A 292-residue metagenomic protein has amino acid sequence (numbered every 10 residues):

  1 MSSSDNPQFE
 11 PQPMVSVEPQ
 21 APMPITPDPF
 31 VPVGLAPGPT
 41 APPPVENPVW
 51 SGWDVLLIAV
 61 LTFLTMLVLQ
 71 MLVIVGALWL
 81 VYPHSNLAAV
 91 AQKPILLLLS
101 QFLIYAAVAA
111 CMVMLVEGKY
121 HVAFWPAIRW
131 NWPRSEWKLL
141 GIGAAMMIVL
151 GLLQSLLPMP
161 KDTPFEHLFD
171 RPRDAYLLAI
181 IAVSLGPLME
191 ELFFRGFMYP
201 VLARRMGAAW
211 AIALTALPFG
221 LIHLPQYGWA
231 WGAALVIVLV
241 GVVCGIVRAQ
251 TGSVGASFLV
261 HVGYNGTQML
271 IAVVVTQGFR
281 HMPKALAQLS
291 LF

Functional and structural regions predicted by a protein language model:
M1-A127, G151, S155, M269-F292: N-terminal, membrane-interfacial amphipathic/helix-forming hydrophobic leader that caps and precedes the first
A21-P22, R134, E191: Compositionally biased, low-complexity segments enriched in small residues
T40-P44, M146-F292: Transmembrane helix-loop-helix hairpins at the membrane interface of multi-pass integral membrane proteins
E46-G52, N86-A91, R129-P133, E166-D174 (+1 more regions): Helix-boundary and loop/linker segments of multi-pass membrane transporters
S51-A59, K93-Y105, S135-L139, D174-A179 (+3 more regions): Residue-level signature of transmembrane alpha-helical entry/exit and packing/kink sites in multi-pass membrane
T62-F63, Q101, G143-M147, T215: Hydrophobic alpha-helical transmembrane segments of polytopic
W125-A145: Interfacial segments of alpha-helical transmembrane regions
